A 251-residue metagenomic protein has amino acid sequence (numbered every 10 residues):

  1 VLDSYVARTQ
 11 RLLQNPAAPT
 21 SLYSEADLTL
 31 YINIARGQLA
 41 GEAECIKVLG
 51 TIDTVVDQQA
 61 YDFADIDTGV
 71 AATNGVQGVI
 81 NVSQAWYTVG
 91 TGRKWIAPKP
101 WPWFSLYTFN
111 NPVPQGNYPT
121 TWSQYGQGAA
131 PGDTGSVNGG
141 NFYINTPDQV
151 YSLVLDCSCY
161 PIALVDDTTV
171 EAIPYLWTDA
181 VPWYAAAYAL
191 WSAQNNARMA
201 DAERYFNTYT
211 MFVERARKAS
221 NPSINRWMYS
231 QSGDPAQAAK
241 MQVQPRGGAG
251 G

Functional and structural regions predicted by a protein language model:
V1-G251: Glycine-enriched, solvent-exposed interface loops adjoining structured elements
